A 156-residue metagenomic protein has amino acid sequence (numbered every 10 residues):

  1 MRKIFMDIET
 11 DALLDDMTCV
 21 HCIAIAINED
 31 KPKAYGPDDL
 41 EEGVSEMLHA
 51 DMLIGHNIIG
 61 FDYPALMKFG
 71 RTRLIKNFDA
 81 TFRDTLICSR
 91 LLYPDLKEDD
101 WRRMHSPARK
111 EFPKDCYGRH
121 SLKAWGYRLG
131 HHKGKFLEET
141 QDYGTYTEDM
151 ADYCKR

Functional and structural regions predicted by a protein language model:
M1, H49-D51: A general structural motif
M1-C22: Entry/capping segment at the start of metal-dependent catalytic domains with acidic active-site entry clusters
L14, D30-P37, M52-R156: Active-site-proximal helix-loop-helix substrate-binding element of RNase H-like nuclease domains
C22-A24, A34: Ordered hydrophobic segments in well-structured contexts
A26-N28: A generic structural motif
L40-M47: Short amphipathic alpha-helix with an adjacent loop that forms part of the alpha/beta core around
